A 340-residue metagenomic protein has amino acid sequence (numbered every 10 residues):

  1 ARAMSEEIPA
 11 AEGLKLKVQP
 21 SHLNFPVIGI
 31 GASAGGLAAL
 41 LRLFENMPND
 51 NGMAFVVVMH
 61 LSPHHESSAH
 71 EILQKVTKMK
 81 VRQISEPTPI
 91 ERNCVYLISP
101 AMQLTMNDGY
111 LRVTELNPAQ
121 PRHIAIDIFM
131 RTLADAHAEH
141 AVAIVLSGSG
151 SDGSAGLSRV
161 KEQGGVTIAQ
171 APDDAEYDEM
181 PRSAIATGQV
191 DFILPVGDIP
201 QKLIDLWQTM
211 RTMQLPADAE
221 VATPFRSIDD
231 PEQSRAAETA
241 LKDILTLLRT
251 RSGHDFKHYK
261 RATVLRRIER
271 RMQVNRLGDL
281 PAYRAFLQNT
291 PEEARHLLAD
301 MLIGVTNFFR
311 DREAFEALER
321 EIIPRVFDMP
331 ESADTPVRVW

Functional and structural regions predicted by a protein language model:
A1-F308, E313-E316: Conserved acid/base catalytic micro-environments in cytosolic active-site loops
Q19, D328-S332: Surface-exposed acidic, glycine-flexible loop patches that form ligand/cofactor-binding and adhesion interfaces
F129-T132, A317-M329: Phosphate/ATP-binding catalytic cores across multiple sugar-kinase/actin-like superfamilies, primarily ASKHA
S332-W340: Conserved class I S-adenosyl-L-methionine
